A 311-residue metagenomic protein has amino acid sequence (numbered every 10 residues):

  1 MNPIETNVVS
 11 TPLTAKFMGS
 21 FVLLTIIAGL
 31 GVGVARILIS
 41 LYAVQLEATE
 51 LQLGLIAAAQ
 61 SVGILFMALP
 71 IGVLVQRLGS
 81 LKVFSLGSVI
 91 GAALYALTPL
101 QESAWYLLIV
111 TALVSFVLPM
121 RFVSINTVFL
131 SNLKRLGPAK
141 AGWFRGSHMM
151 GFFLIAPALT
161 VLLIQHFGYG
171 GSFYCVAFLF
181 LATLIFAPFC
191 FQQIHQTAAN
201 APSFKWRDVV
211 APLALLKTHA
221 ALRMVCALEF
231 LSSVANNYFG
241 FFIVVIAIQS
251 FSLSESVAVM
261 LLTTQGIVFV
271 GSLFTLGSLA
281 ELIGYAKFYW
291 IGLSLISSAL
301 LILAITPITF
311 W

Functional and structural regions predicted by a protein language model:
N2-A15, Q192-C226: Juxtamembrane intracellular "pre-TM" segments in multi-pass secondary transporters
L38-L51, F241-V257: Short amphipathic helix-loop junctions that connect adjacent transmembrane helices in Major Facilitator Superfamily/SLC
S61-L69, F153-L154, G266-F274: Residue-level signature of mid-helix packing/kink "hotspots" within the transmembrane helices of 12-pass Major
F66-G79, I164, S272-Y285: Helix-to-loop junctions at the C-terminal end of transmembrane segments in multipass secondary transporters
K82-A96, K287-I302: Structural signature of the two symmetry-related core transmembrane helices
P99-T111, A304-W311: Helix-loop junctions at membrane interfaces in 12-TM secondary transporters
A112-M149: Cytoplasmic helix-loop-helix junction between adjacent transmembrane helices in 12-TM secondary transporters
G171-P188: Symmetry-related core transmembrane helices of the 12-TM Major Facilitator Superfamily/SLC fold
